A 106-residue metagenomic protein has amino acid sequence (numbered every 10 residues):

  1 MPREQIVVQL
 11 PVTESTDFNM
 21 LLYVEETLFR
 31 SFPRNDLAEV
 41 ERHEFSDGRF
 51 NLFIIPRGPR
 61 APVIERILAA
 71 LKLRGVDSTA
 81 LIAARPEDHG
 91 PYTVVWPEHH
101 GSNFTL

Functional and structural regions predicted by a protein language model:
M1-D17: Short glycine-/aliphatic-rich beta-strand segments at the starts of folded cytosolic domains
I6-V8, L28, L52-I54, I82: Hydrophobic beta-strand residues in large extracellular and virion-surface proteins
E14-N19, R60-I64, H89-T93: Short, surface-exposed beta-strand/loop "edge" segments at domain boundaries and coil↔beta transitions
T16-D36: Short amphipathic alpha-helix segments
Y23-L28, I64-K72: Short amphipathic alpha-helices in soluble, non-transmembrane regions that often serve as interface/regulatory elements
N35-A70: Short, intrinsically disordered low-complexity segments
L73-G90: Conserved short beta-strand edge segments in small beta-sheet-based binding/regulatory domains
H89-L106: Short, low-order "capping/linker" segments at domain edges
